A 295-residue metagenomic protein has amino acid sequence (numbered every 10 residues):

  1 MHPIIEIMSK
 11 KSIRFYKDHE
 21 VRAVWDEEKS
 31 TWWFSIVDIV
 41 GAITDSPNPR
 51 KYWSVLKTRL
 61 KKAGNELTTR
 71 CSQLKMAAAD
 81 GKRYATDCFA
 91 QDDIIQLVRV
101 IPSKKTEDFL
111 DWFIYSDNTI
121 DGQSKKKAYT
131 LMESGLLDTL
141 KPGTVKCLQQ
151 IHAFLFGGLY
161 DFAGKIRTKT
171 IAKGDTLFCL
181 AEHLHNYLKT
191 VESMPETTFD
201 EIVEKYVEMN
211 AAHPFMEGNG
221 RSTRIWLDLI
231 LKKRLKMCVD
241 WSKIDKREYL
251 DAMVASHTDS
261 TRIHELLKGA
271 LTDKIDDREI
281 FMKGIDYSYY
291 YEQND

Functional and structural regions predicted by a protein language model:
H2-S116: An anion-engaging/catalytic patch
S12, Q96-D295: FIC/Doc superfamily catalytic core
